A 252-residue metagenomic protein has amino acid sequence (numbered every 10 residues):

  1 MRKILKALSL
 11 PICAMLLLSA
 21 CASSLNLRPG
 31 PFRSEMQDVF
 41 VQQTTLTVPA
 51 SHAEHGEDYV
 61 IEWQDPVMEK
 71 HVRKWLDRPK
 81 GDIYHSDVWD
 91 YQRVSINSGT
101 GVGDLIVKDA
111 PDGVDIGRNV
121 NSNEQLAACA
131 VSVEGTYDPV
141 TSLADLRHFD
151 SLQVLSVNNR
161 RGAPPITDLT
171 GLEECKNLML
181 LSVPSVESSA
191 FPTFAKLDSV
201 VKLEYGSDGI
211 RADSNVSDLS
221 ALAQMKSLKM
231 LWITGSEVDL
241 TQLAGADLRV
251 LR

Functional and structural regions predicted by a protein language model:
M1-L10: Bacterial N-terminal signal peptides that target proteins for export
L18-A20: C-terminal motif of bacterial Sec signal peptides marking the signal peptidase cleavage site
A22-L25: Bacterial signal peptide processing site
G30-A128, Y137-P139, D247-R252: The feature captures the LRR N-terminal capping module
R93-S142, S151-G171, N177-A190, S199-A221 (+2 more regions): Concave beta-strand-loop units of leucine-rich repeat
